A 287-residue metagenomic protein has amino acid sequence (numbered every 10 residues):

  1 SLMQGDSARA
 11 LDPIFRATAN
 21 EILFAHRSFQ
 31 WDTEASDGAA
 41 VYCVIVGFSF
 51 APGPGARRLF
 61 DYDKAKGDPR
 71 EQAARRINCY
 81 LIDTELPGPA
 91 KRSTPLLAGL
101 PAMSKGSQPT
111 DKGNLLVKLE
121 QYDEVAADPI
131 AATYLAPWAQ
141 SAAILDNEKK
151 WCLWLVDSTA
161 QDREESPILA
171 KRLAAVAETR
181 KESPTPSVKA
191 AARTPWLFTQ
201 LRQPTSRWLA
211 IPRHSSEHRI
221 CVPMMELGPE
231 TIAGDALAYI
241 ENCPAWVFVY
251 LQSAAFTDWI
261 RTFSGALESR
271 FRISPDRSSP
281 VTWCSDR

Functional and structural regions predicted by a protein language model:
S1-L2, F29, F50-P52, A143 (+6 more regions): Short, flexible loop/turn elements at secondary-structure junctions
S1-P129, D146-N147, A160-E164, V222 (+3 more regions): Signature of N6-adenine DNA methyltransferases within the class I
S28-W31, I168, R172-L237: Flexible, glycine/threonine-enriched loop-and-boundary segments that flank and lead into catalytic domains of large
V41-V44, R58, L135-P137, K149-W151 (+5 more regions): Structural beta-strand/beta-sheet cores of well-ordered domains, especially the beta-sheet scaffolds that support
L59-D61, T133, K149-W154, S183-T194 (+1 more regions): Short coil/turn segments at secondary-structure boundaries
W138, T179, Q203-C221, C243-G265: Short Ser/Thr-interspersed hydrophobic loop/turn segments at strand-loop and sheet-helix junctions that line or gate
D162-E165, A245-Y250, R287: Short, conserved charged micro-motifs
